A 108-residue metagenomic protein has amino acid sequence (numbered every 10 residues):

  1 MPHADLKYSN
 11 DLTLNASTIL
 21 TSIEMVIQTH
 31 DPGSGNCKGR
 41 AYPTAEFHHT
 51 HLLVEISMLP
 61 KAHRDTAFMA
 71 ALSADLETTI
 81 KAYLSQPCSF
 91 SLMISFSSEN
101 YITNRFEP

Functional and structural regions predicted by a protein language model:
M1-D5, D31-L59, I94-S95: Short edge beta-strands and adjacent turn/loop segments
M1-S17: N-terminal presequence-like segments and adjacent domain-start helices
T13-T18, H63-F68: Short, conserved charged micro-motifs
I19-H30, M69-L84: Short, non-transmembrane amphipathic alpha-helical segments
P60-A62, I80: Short amphipathic alpha-helical interaction patches enriched in hydrophobic/aromatic residues with interspersed Lys/Arg
D75-Y101: C-terminal structural segments of small proteins and small subunits
Y101-P108: Short, low-order "capping/linker" segments at domain edges
